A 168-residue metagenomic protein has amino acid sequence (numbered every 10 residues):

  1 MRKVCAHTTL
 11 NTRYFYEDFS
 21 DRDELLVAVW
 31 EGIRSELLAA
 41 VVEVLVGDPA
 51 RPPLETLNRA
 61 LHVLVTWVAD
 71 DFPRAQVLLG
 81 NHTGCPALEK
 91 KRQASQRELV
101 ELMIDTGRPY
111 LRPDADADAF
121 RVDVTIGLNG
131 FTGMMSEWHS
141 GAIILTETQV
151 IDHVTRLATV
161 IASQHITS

Functional and structural regions predicted by a protein language model:
M1-E24, A28: Helix-turn-helix
F19, E24-E36, A40, K91 (+3 more regions): Alpha-helical DNA-contacting segments of helix-turn-helix folds
A28, V42-D70: Hydrophobic alpha-helical connector segments
V41-P49, L78-H82, Y110-L111, W138-A142: Secondary-structure edge/capping motif, primarily at the C-terminal ends of alpha-helices and the immediately following
N58, A117-L128, I151: Short, well-structured alpha-helical segments
T66, D105-P109, G133, E137-S168: C-terminal peripheral helix-coil segments that are non-catalytic and often amphipathic
A69-E89, I104-G107: Amphipathic alpha-helical segments used for helix-helix packing
P86-L111, R121-T132, S163: Amphipathic alpha-helical packing segments from all-alpha helical-bundle domains
